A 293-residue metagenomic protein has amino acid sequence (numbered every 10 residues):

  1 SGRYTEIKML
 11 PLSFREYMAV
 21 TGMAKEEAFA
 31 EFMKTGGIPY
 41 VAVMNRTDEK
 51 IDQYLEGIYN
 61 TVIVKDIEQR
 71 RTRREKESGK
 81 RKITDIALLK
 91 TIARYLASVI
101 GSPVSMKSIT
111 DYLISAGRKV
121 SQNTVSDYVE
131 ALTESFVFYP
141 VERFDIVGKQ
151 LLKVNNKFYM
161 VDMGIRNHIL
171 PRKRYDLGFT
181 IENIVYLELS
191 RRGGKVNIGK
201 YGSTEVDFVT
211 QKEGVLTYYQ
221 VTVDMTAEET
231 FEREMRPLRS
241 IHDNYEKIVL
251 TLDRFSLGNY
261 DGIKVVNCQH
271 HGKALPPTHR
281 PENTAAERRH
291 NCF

Functional and structural regions predicted by a protein language model:
S1-Y4, T21-G22: Short regulatory helix/loop adjacent to the ATP-binding pocket of P-loop NTPases
L10, F14-L187, K195-V196, K200: Interdomain hinge/linker elements that couple catalytic modules in large macromolecular machines
T124-T284, C292-F293: A cross-kingdom feature that marks ATP-driven nucleic-acid transaction machinery
